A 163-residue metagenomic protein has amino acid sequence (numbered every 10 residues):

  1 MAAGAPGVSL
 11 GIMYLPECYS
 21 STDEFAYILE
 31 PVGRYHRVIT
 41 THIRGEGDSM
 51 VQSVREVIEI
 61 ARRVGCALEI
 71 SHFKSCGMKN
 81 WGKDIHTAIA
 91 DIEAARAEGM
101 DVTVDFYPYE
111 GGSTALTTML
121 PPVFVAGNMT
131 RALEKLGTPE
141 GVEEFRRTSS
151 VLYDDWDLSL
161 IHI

Functional and structural regions predicted by a protein language model:
M1, V64, K74-I161: Polyanionic/metal-chelating signatures
M1-I43, G47-E56, I60: Hydrophobic, small-residue-rich alpha-helical packing segments that form membrane-like cores
A5-P6, Y35-R37, C66-L68, E98-V102: Short, well-ordered coil/turn segments that N-cap beta-strands
S9, S20-S21, S49, S53 (+5 more regions): Generic serine detector
L10, T41, I70-F73, V104: Conserved beta-strand positions
L29, G33-T40, C66-I70, A126-K135: Acidic, His- and aromatic-enriched active-site or binding-groove loops in soluble protein domains that engage sugars
P31, I161-H162: Hydrophobic transmembrane signal anchors and adjacent membrane-proximal interface regions, especially in viral
Y35-R37, E46-V51, E59-A88: Histidine- and aromatic-rich segments of cupredoxin/plastocyanin-like copper-binding domains
